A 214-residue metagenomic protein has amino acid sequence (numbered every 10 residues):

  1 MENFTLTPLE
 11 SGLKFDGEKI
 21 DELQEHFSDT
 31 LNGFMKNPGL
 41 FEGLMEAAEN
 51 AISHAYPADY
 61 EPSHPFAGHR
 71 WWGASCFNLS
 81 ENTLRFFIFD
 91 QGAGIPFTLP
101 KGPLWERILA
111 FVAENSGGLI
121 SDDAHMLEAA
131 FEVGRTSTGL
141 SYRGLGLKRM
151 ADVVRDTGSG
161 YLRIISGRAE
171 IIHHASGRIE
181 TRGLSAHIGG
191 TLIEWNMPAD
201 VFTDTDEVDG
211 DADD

Functional and structural regions predicted by a protein language model:
M1-E18, E22: STAS-like cytosolic regulatory interaction modules
H26-L31: Short, charged/polar, low-complexity loop and linker segments that flank or interrupt alpha-helical bundles
F34-L79, L147-A151: Conserved ATP-binding N-box helix of the HATPase_c
F41, R85-F87, R163-I165: A structural signal for short, well-ordered beta-strand segments and their strand-loop junctions that often border
P65-F86, L104-V112: Short beta-strand-loop-beta element adjacent to the nucleotide/active-site pocket used for signaling
D90: Acidic ATP/Mg2+-coordinating residue in the GHKL
G94-K101: A short glycine-centered beta->alpha linker in the GHKL/HATPase_c
K101-D214: Flexible, glycine-/charge-rich segments associated with ATP-binding catalytic modules
